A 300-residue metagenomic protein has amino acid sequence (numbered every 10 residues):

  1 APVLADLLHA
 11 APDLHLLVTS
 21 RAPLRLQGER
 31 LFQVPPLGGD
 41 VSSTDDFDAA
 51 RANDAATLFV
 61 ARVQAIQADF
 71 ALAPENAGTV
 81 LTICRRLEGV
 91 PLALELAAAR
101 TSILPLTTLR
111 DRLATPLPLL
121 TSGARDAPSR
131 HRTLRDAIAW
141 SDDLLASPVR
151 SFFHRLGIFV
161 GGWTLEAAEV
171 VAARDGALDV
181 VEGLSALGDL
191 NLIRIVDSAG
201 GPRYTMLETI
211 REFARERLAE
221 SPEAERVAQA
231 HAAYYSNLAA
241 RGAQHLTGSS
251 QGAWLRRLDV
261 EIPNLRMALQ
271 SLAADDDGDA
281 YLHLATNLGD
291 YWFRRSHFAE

Functional and structural regions predicted by a protein language model:
A1-E300: Aliphatic-rich helical/repeat scaffold segments used for oligomerization and domain docking
